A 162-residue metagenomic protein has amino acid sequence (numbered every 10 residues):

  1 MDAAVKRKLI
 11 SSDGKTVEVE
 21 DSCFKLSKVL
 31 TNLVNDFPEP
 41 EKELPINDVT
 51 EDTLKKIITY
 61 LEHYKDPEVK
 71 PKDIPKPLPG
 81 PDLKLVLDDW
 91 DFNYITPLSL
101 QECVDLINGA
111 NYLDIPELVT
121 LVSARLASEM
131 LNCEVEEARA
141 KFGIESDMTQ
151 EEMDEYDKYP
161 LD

Functional and structural regions predicted by a protein language model:
M1-D2, R139: Short leucine-rich amphipathic alpha-helices used at interfaces
D2-P116: Canonical BTB/POZ domain core
R7-I10, I95-C103, I107, P116-D162: Alpha-helical protein-protein interaction/assembly modules
